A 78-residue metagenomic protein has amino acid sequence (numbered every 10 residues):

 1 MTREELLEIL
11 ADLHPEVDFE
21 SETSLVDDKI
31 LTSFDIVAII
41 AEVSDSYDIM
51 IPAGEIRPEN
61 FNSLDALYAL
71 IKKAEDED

Functional and structural regions predicted by a protein language model:
M1-D18, A69-D78: Thiotemplate assembly-line natural product biosynthesis machinery
A11-I30, D48-R57, E75: Phosphopantetheine carrier-protein modules
S33: Conserved G/P- and acidic residue-centered "switch" motifs that form tight phosphate/ATP-binding loops in soluble
V37: Conserved catalytic core of two-component sensor histidine kinases
A53-E77: C-terminal structural segments of small proteins and small subunits
